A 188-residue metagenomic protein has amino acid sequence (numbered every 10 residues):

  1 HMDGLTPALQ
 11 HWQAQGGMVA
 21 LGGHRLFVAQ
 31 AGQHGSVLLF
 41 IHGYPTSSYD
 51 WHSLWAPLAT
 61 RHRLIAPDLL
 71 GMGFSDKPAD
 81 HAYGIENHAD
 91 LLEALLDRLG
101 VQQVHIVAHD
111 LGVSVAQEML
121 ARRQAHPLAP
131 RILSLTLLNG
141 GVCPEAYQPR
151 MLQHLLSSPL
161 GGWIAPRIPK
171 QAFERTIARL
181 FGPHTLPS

Functional and structural regions predicted by a protein language model:
H1-V37, A59-H62, D97, V101-Q103: Alpha/beta-hydrolase fold catalytic core
A14-Q15, D50-S53, P57, N87-A94 (+2 more regions): Alpha-helical elements of Rossmann-like donor-binding domains used by nucleotide-donor carbohydrate transfer enzymes
V19-G22, A29, A66-A108, A121 (+1 more regions): Active-site loop/oxyanion-hole signature of alpha/beta-hydrolase fold enzymes
H24-F74: Conserved HGGG/HGGXW glycine-rich cap/lid loop of the alpha/beta-hydrolase fold
D50-H52, S75-H81, A146-P149: Conserved catalytic-core motifs of eukaryotic protein kinase domains, centered on the activation segment
R61, R98, Q102-Y147: Conserved hydrolase catalytic core segment
P130-L133, G141, A146-I168: A catalytic-pocket lid/entrance helix-loop region that shapes and gates access to the active site across common
A146-M151, R167-S188: Conserved alpha/beta-hydrolase catalytic His-Asp/Glu region
